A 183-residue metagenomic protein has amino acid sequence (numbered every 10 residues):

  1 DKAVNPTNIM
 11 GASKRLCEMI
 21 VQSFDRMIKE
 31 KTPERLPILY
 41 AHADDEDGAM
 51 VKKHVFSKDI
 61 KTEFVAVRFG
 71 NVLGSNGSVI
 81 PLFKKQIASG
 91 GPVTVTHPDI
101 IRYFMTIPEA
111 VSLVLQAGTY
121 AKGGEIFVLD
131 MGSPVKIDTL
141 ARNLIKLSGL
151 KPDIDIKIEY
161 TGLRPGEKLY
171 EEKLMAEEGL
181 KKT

Functional and structural regions predicted by a protein language model:
K2-N8: Catalytic loop of short-chain dehydrogenase/reductase
T7, K31-T32, I38, F83: Unusually extended, aromatic-enriched hydrophobic runs near protein termini
S13: Active-site helix of classical SDR
C17, V21: Active-site-proximal cofactor/substrate-binding loop regions of enzyme domains
S23-I28, M50-T183: Strand-loop microenvironment adjacent to phosphate/nucleotide-handling motifs in alpha/beta enzyme folds
T32-K58: Intrinsically disordered, low-complexity domain-flanking/linker segments in eukaryotic proteins, enriched
